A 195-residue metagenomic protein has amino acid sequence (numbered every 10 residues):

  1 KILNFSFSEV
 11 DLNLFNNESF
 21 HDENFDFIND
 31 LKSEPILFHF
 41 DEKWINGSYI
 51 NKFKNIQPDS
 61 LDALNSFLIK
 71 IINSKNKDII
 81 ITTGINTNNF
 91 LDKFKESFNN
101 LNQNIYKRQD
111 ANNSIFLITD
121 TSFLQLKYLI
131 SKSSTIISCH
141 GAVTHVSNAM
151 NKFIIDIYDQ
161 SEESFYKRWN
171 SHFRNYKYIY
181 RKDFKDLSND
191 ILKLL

Functional and structural regions predicted by a protein language model:
K1-S48, F53-I56: A nucleotide-sugar donor-handling region in carbohydrate enzymes
L3, A142, F184: Residue-level recognition of oxygen-bearing side chains
F7, P35-I36, K77-I79, K152-I155 (+1 more regions): Hydrophobic anchor at the start of a short beta-strand that flanks the dinucleotide cofactor-binding loop
W44-Y49, F90, F165-K167: Short acidic/His/Gly/Ser-rich catalytic and metal-binding motifs that mark active-site loops of diverse hydrolases
Y49-I69: A conserved mid-protein helix/loop that constitutes part of the nucleotide-sugar donor-binding site
A63-Q160: Donor-binding and catalytic core of enzymes assembling or modifying cell-surface/extracellular glycoconjugates
H145-L195: Nucleotide-sugar donor-binding patch of glycosyltransferase catalytic domains
